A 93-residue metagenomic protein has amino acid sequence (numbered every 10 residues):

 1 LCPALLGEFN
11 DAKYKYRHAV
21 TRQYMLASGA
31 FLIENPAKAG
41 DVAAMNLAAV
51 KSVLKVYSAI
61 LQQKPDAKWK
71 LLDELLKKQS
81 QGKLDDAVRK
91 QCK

Functional and structural regions predicted by a protein language model:
L1-Q91: Mature extracellular/secreted ectodomains of secretory-pathway proteins
